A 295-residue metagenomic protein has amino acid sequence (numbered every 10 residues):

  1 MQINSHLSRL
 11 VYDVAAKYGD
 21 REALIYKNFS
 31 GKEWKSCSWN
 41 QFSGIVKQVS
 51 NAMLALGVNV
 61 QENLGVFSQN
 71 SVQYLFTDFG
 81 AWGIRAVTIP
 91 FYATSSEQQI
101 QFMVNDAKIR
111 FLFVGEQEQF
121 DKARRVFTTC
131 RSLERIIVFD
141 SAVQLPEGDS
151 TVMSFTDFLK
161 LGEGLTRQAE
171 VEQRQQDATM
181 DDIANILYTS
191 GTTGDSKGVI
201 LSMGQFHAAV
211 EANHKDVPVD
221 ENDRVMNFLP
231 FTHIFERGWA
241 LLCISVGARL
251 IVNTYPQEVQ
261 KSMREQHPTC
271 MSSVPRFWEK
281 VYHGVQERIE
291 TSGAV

Functional and structural regions predicted by a protein language model:
L10, L56, G83-L161: Structural core segment of the AMP-binding/adenylate-forming
G19-E22, I137-V138, M153-T156, E163-Y188 (+2 more regions): Conserved pre-ATP/AMP-binding loop-to-beta segment of ANL
L24-F79, S96-Q101, S154-E163, M203-G204: Conserved AMP-binding/adenylate-forming core of the ANL superfamily
S36-N40, A184-V210: Conserved AMP-binding A3 loop
S43-Q48, M180, V199-D220, F228: Conserved structural elements of the adenylate-forming
S50, E62-N63, Q69-I89, A93-E97 (+3 more regions): A short helix-loop-beta submotif of the ANL/AMP-binding
N51, S95-T128, A209-M226, P256-C270: Conserved ATP-dependent adenylate/AMP-binding module captured primarily in the ANL superfamily
H207-R224, F231-V295: Conserved AMP-binding/adenylation subdomain of ANL enzymes
